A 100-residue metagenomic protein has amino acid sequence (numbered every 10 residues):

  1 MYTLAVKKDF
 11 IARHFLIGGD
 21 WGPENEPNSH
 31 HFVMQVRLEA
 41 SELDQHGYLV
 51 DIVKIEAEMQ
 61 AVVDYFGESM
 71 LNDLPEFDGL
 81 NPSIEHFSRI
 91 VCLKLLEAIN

Functional and structural regions predicted by a protein language model:
M1-N100: Charge-rich, low-complexity N-terminal segments
